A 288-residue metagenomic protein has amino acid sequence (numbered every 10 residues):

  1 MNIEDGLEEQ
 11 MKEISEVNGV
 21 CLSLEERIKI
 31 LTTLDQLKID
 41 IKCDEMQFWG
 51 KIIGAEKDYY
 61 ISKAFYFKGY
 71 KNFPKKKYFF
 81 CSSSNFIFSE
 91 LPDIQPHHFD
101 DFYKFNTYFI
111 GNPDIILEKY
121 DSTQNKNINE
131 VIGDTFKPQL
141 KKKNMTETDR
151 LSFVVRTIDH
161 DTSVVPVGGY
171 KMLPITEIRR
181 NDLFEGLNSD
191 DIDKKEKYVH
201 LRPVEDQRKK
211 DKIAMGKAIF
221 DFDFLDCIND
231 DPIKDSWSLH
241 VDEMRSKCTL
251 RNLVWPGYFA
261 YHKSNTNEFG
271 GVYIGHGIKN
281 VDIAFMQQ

Functional and structural regions predicted by a protein language model:
M1-Q288: Phospho-regulatory, low-complexity terminal regions
